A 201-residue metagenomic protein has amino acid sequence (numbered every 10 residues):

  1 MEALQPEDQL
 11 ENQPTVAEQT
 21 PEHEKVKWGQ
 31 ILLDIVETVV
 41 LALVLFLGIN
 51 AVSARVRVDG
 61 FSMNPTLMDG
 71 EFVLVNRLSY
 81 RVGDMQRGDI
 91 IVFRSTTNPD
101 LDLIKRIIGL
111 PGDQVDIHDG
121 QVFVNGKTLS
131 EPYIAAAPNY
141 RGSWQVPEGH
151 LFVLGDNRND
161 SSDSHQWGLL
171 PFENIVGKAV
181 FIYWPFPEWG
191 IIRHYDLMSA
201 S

Functional and structural regions predicted by a protein language model:
M1-D102, E173-N174, K178-S201: Protein maturation boundaries and topogenic segments
S62-T66, R81-D84, R106, S143 (+2 more regions): Short, surface-exposed secondary-structure edge patches
M63, I108, E131-N139: A short, sequence-level motif marking secondary-structure junctions
E71, Q86-I90, D113, H150 (+1 more regions): Structural motif
D84-M85, L103, G126, D163-S164: Short glycine-/acidic-enriched loop or helix-start segments at secondary-structure transitions that form or flank
D102-K127: Mid-length scaffold segments of soluble, non-membrane domains
R141-G177, F181-P185: Soluble extracytoplasmic domains of inner/organellar membrane proteins
